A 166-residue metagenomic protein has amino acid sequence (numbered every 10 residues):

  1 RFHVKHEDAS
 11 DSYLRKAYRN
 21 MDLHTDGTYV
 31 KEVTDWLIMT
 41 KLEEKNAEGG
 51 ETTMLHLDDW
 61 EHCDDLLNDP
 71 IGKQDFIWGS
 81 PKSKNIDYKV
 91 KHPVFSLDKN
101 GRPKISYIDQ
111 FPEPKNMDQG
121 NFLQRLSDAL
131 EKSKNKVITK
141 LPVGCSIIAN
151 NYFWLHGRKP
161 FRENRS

Functional and structural regions predicted by a protein language model:
F2-V143, I148, Y152-S166: Active-site environment of non-heme Fe oxygenases that use a 2-His-1-carboxylate facial triad
